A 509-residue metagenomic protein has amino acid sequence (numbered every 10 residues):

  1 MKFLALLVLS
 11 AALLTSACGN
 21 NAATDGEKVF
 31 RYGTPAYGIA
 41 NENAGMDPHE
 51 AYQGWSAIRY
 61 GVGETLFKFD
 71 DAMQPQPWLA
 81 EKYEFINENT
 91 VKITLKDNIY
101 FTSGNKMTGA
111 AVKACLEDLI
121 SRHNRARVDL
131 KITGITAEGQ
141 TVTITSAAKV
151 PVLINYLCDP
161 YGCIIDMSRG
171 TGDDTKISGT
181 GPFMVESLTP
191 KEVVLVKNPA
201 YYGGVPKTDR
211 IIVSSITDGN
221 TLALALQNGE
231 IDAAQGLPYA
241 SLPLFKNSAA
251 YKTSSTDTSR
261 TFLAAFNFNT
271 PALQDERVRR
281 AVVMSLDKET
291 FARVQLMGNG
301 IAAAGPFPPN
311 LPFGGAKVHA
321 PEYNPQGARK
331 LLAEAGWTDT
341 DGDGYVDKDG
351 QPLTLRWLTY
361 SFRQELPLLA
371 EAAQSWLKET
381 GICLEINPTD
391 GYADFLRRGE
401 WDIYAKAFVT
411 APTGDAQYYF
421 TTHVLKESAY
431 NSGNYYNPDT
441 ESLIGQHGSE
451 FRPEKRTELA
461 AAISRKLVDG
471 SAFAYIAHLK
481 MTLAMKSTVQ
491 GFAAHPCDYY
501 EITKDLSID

Functional and structural regions predicted by a protein language model:
G33-I86, E117, S178, C497-D498: N-terminal lobe/hinge region of extracytoplasmic solute-binding protein
Q74, N155-P206, R210, N220 (+2 more regions): Gly/Pro-rich hinge or "lid" segments in bacterial periplasmic/extracellular proteins
E81-H123, A272: Aromatic- and charge-enriched surface segment that lines or borders ligand/interaction sites
E84-E88, K92, A126-S168: Surface-exposed binding/hinge segments that line and control ligand-binding clefts or catalytic entry sites
K96, V196-Y201, T258-A281, S285 (+6 more regions): A bilobed periplasmic-binding-protein/Venus flytrap-type ligand-binding module shared by bacterial periplasmic
T171, P199-L244, C383: Ligand-site clamp/hinge motif
Q274-Q374: Append "and occasionally in soluble cytosolic enzymes with long acidic Gly/Pro-rich linkers
S285-G315, E365-Q374, L396-D509: Detector for C-terminal structural segments
